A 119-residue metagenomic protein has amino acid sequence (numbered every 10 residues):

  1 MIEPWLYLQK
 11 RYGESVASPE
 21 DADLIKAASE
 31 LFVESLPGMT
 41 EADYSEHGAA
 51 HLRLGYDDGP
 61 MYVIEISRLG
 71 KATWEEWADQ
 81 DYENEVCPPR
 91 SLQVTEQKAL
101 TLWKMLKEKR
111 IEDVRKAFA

Functional and structural regions predicted by a protein language model:
M1-Y56: Negatively charged, low-complexity tracts enriched in Asp/Glu with abundant Ser/Thr
I2-K10, D58-V94: Intrinsically disordered, low-complexity regulatory segments enriched in Ser/Thr/Pro and charged residues
E3-W5, D21, A28, V33 (+4 more regions): Generic N-terminal initiation segments characterized by hydrophobic and/or small/turn-forming residues
S15, L36-G38, E83-C87, K98: Generic preference for well-ordered secondary structure
D23-I25, G48, L69-K71, D81-E83 (+2 more regions): General N-terminal targeting signals
S29, E85-F118: Ampiphathic alpha-helical segments that act as solvent-exposed interaction surfaces
V33-G38, D79-Y82, M105: Short, surface-exposed, polar/charged, turn-prone segments marking secondary-structure boundaries
